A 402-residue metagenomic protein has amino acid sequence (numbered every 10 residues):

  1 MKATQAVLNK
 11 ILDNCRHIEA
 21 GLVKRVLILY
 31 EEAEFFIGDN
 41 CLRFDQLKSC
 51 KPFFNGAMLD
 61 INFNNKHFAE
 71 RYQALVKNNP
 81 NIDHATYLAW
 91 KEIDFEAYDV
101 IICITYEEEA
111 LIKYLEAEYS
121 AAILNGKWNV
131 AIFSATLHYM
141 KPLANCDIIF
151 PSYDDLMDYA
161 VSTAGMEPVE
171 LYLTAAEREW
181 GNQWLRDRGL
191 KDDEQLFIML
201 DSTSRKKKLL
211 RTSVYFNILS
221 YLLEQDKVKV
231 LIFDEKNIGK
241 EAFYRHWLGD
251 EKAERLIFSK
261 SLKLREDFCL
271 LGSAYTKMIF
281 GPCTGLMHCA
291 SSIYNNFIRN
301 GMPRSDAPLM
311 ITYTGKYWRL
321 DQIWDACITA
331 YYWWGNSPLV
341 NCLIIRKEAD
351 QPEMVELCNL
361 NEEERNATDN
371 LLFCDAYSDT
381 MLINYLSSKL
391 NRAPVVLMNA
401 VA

Functional and structural regions predicted by a protein language model:
M1-I11, F133-L196, M398-V401: A nucleotide-sugar donor-handling region in carbohydrate enzymes
Q5-L143, D267-L270, T276, G285-C289 (+1 more regions): Active-site and donor-binding regions of nucleotide-sugar-utilizing enzymes
K24-L42, N182-A242, M302: Active-site donor-nucleotide binding/catalytic segment of nucleotide-sugar enzymes
N65-A74, E109-I112, K206-K208, K236-H246 (+1 more regions): Short, charged/polar "capping" segments at the starts of alpha-helices and the immediately preceding loops
Y72-A89, L248-S259, W334-C342: Structural recognition of alpha->loop->beta junctions
L88-F95, L210-L320: Donor-binding and catalytic core of enzymes assembling or modifying cell-surface/extracellular glycoconjugates
I102-C103, M199, G281: Redox-cofactor binding/interface segments in oxidoreductases and associated redox assembly factors
S291-A402: Nucleotide-sugar donor-binding patch of glycosyltransferase catalytic domains
